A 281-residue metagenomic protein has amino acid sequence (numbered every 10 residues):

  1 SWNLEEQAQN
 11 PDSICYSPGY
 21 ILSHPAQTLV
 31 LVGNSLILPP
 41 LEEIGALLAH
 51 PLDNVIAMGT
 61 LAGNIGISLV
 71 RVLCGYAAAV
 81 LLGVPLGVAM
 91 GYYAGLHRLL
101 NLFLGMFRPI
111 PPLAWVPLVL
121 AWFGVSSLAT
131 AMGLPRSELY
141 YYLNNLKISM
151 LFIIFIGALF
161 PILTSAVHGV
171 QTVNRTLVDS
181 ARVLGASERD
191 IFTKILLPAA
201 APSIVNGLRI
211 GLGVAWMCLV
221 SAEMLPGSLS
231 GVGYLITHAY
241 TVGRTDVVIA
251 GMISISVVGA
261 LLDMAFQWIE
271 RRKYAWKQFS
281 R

Functional and structural regions predicted by a protein language model:
L4-A77: Periplasmic/extracellular loop-to-transmembrane helix junction in inner-membrane transport proteins
A62-V70, C74, H97, L104-F107 (+5 more regions): Alpha-helical membrane-interface segments at transmembrane helix boundaries
C74-L104: Transmembrane-helix boundary motif in ABC transporter permease subunits
Y92-L100, N145-I148, E188, R244: Membrane-helix interface segments
G105-P161, H168-G169, M224: Generic hydrophobic transmembrane alpha-helix motif, especially the helices
S165-I204: Short cytoplasmic-facing helical segments at TM-TM junctions of multi-pass membrane proteins
Q171, I249-R281: C-terminal transmembrane helix and the adjacent membrane-cytosol boundary/short C-terminal tail of inner/organellar
E188-S221, A250, S254, F266: Transmembrane alpha-helices
